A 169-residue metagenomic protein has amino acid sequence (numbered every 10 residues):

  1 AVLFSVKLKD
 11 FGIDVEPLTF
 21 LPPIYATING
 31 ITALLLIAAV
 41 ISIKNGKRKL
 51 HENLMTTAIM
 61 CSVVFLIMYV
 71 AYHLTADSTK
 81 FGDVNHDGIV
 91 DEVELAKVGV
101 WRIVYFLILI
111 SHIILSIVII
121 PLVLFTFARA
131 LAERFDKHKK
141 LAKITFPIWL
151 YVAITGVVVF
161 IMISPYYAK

Functional and structural regions predicted by a protein language model:
A1-K169: Alpha-helical membrane insertion/targeting regions
